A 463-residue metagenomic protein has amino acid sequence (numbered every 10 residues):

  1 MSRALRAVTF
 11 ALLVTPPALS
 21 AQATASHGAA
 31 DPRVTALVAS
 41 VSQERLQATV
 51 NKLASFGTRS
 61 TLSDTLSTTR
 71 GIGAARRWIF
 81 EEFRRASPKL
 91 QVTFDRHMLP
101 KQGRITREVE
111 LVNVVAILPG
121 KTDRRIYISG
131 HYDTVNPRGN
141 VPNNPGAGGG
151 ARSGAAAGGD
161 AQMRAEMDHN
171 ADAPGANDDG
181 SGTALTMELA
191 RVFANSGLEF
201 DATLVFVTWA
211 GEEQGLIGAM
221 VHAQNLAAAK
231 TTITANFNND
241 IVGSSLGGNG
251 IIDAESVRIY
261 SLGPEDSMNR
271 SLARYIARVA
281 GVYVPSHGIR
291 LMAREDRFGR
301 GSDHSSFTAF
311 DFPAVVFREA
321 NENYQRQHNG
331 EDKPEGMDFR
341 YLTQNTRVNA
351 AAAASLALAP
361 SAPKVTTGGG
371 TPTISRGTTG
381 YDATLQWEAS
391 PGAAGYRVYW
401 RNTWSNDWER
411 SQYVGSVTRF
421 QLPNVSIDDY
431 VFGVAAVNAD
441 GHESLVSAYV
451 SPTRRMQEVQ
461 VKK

Functional and structural regions predicted by a protein language model:
A23-R70, I241, Y324-D332: N-terminal capping segment at the start of a domain
R45-I117, G288-R290: A non-catalytic alpha/beta surface segment that caps or lines the substrate-entry region of metallo-dependent hydrolase
A54, V242-R258, M292-K364: Active-site-adjacent mobile loop/cap segments within catalytic or ligand-binding domains
A116, I128, T134, G139-L216 (+1 more regions): Alpha-helical metal-binding/catalytic segments enriched in His/Glu/Asp
D123, W209-S306, F310-A314: Metal-dependent peptidase/peptidase-like ectodomains
V365, V437-K463: Extracellular fibronectin type III
Y381-G392: Conserved aromatic anchor
L422-E443: Beta-strand-rich modules
